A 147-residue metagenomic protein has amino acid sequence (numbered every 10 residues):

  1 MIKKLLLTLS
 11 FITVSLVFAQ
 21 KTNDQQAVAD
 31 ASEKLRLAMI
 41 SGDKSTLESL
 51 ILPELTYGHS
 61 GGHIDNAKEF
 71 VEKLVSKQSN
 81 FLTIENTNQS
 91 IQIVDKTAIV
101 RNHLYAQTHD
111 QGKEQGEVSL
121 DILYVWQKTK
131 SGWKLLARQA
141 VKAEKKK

Functional and structural regions predicted by a protein language model:
M1-N23: Bacterial Sec-dependent N-terminal signal peptides
V17-P53: Short, low-complexity N-terminal intrinsically disordered segments enriched in polar/charged residues
K34-L37, S41, S45, D65 (+3 more regions): Surface-exposed, polar/charged faces of alpha-helical domains in mature secreted/periplasmic/lumenal proteins
L35, L47, L55, F70 (+2 more regions): Hydrophobic pocket/interface hotspot
I51, G61, S90, H103-A106 (+2 more regions): A mature extracytoplasmic/lumenal domain signature
E54-D65, S76-N80: A short gly/proline-enriched turn/hairpin at secondary-structure junctions
L74-G112: Surface-exposed, charged secondary-structure patches
S119-K146: Short beta-strand edge/turn micro-motifs at domain boundaries
